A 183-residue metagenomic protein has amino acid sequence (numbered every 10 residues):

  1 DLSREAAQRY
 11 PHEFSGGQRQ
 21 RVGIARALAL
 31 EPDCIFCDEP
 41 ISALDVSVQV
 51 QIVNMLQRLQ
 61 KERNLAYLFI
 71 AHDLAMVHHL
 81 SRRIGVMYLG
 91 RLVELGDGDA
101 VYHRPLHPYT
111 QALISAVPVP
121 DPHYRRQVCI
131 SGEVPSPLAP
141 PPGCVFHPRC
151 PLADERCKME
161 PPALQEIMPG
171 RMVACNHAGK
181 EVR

Functional and structural regions predicted by a protein language model:
D1-A6, D121: Conserved "ABC signature" C-loop
E5-Y10, R125: Interfacial catalytic loop of ABC nucleotide-binding domains
Y10-F14, Q18: Conserved ABC ATPase signature
A29-D33: A short, proline-enriched helix->beta-strand linker immediately N-terminal to the Walker B motif in ABC-type P-loop
I35-D38: Catalytic Walker B motif of ABC-type/P-loop ATPase nucleotide-binding domains
P40, L44, V48-R125: P-loop NTP-binding/switch modules centered on Walker-like glycine-rich loops
D97-R183: Short catalytic/signature loops enriched in Gly
